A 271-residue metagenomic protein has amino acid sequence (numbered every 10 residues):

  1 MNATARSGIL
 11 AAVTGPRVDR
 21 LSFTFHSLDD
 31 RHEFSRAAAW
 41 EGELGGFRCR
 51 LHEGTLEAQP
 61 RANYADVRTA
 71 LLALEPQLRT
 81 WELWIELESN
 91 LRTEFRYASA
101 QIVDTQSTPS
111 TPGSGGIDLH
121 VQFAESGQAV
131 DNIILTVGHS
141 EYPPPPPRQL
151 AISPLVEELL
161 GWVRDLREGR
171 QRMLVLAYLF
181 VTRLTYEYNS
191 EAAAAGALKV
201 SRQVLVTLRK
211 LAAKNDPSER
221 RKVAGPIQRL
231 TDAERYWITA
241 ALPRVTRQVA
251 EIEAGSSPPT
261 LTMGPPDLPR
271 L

Functional and structural regions predicted by a protein language model:
M1-G113: The feature captures two recurrent sequence modes
P16-S35, E125-I133, L159-R164, Y186-V200: Short charge-dense sequence patches
F23, A58, L119-V121, A212: Generic structural hydrophobic/aromatic packing signal, biased to beta-strands
L44-R48, L56, G115-D118, A129 (+4 more regions): Compositionally biased, intrinsically disordered low-complexity regions
P60-L74, L78, S110-P112, F123-S126 (+4 more regions): Intrinsic-disorder-associated interaction segments
L87-R172, T207: Helix-loop junctions and short alpha-helical segments
Y142-L271: Amphipathic, oligomerization/interface secondary-structure segments
